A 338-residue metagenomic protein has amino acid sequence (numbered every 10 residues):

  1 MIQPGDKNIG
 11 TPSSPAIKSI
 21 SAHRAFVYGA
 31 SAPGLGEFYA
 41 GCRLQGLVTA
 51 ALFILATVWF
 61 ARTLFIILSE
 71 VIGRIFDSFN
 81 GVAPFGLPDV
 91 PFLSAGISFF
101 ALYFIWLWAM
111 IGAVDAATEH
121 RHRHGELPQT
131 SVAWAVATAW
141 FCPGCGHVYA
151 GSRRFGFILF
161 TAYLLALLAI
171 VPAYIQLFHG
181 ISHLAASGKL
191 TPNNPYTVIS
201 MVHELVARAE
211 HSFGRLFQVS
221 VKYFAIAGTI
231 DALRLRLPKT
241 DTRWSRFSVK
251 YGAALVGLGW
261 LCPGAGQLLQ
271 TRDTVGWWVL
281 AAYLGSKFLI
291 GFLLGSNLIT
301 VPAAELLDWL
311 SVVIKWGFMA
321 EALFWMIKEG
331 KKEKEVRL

Functional and structural regions predicted by a protein language model:
I2-Y28, L44, V48-C142, F155-G259 (+1 more regions): Transmembrane helix recognition focused on a "late"/terminal membrane span
F26-Y39, V136-Y149, V256-L268: A short amphipathic helical element positioned immediately N-terminal to and/or at the very start of a transmembrane
Y39-G46, Y149-G156, L268-W277: Membrane-helix interface "capping/anchor" motifs
